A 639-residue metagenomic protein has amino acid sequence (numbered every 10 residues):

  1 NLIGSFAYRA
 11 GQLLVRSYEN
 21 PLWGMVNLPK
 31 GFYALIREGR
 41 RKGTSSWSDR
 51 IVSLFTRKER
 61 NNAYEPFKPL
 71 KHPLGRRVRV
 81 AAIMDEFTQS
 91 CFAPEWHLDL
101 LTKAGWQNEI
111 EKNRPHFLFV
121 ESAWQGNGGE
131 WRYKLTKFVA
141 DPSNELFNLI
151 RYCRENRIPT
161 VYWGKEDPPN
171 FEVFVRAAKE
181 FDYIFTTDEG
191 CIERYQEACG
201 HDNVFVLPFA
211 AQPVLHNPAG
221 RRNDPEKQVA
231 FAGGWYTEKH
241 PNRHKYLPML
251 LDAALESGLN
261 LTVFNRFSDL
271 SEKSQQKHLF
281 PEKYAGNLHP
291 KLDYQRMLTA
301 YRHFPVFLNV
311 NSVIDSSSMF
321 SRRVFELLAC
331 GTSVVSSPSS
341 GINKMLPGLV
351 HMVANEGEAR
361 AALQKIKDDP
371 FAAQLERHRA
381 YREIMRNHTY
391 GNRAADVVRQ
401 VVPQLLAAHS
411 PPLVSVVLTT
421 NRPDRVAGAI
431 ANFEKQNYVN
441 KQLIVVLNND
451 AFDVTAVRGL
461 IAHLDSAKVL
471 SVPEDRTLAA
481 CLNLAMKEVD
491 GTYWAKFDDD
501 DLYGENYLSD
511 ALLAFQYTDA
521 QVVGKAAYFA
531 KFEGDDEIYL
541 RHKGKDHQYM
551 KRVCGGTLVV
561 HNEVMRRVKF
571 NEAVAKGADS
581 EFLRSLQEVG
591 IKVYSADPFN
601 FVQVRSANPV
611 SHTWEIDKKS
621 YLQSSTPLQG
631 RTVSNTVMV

Functional and structural regions predicted by a protein language model:
N1-R60: Boundary detector for helix-to-coil junctions that initiate low-complexity/charged tails
R57-K112, S122-R132, F138-E145, T187-I192 (+2 more regions): Nucleotide-sugar donor-binding catalytic core of glycosyltransferases
S274-V402, H409, F529-A530: Catalytic binding pocket for nucleotide-activated donors in carbohydrate/polymer assembly enzymes
H378-R379, V568, E572-V639: C-terminal catalytic/acceptor-binding lobe
A431-N440: Short, acidic, metal-binding catalytic loop of nucleotide-sugar glycosyltransferases
A479-Y493: Active-site nucleotide-sugar/metal-binding loop of Leloir-type enzymes
G491-L502: Short beta-strand-to-loop acidic/aromatic patch adjacent to the donor-nucleotide binding site
N506-E537: Conserved donor NDP-sugar-binding/catalytic core segment of glycosyltransferases
